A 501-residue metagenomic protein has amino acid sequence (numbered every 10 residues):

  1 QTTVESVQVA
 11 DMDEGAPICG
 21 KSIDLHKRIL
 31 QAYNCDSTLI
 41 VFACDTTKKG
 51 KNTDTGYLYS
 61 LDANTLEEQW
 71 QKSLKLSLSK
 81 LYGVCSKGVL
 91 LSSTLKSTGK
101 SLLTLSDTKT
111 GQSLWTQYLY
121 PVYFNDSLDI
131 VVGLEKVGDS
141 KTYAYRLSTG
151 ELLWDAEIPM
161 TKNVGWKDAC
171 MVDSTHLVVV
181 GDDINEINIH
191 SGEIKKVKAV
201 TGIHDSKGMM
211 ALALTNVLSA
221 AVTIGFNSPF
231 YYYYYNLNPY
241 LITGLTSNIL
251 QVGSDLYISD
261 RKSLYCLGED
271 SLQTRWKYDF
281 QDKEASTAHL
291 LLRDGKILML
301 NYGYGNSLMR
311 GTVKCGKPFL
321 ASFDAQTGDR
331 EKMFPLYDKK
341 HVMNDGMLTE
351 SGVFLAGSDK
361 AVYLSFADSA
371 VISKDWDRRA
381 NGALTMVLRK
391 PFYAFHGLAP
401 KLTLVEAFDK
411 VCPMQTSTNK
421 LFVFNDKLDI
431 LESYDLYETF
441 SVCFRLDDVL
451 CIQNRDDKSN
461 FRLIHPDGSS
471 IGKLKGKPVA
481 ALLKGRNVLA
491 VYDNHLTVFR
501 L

Functional and structural regions predicted by a protein language model:
Q1-L501: Secretory-pathway ectodomains
